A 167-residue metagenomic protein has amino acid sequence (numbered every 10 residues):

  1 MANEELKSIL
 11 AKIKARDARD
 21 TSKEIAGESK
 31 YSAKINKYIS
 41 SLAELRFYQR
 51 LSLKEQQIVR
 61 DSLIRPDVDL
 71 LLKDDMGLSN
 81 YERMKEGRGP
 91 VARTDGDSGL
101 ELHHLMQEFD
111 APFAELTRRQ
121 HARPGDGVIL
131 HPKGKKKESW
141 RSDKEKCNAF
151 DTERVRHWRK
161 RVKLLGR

Functional and structural regions predicted by a protein language model:
M1-E101, M106-R167: Nuclease and nuclease-like effector domains acting on nucleic acids or nucleotide cofactors
